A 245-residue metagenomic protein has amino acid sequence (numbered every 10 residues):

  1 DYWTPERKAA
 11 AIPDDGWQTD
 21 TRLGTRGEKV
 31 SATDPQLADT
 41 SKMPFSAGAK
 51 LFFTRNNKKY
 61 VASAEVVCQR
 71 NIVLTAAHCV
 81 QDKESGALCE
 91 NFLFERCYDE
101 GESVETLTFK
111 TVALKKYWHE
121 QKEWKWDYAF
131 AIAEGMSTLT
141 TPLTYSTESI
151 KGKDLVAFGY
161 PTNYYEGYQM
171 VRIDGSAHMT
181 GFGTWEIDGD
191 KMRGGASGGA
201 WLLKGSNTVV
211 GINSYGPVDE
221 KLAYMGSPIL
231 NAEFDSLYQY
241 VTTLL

Functional and structural regions predicted by a protein language model:
D1-V67, T242-L245: Protease-domain processing segments flanking chymotrypsin-fold serine proteases, especially trypsin-like
V30-K59, G86-S137: Conserved catalytic-core segment of clan PA serine endopeptidases
M43-R96, D174-G181, G189-D190, S214 (+1 more regions): Catalytic histidine site
S46, Q69-N71, K151-L155, G183 (+1 more regions): Loop/turn elements at helix/coil->beta-strand transitions in domains of secreted/extracellular proteins
C79-Q81, Y98-E102, G135-T138, P161-N163 (+2 more regions): Acidic glycine-/aspartate-rich tracts in secreted/extracellular proteins
W124-M192: Chymotrypsin/trypsin-fold serine protease catalytic domain
K191-N213: Catalytic nucleophile loop of clan PA
V210, S214-L245: C-terminal cap/linker of serine protease catalytic domains
